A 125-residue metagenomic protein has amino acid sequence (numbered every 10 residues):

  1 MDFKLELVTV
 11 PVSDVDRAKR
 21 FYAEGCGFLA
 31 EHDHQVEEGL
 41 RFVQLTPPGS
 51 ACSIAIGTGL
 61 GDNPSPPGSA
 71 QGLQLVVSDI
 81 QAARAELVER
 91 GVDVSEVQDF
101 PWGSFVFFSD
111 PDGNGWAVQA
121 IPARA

Functional and structural regions predicted by a protein language model:
D2-F3, V10-C52, E89: Core segments of cupin and vicinal oxygen chelate
F3, L7, E31-H34, R41 (+1 more regions): Vicinal oxygen chelate
L5-L7, S69-G72: Eukaryotic phosphotyrosine signaling hubs
T9-V10, L75: Short hydrophobic beta-strand elements that form part of the catalytic alpha/beta core underpinning NDP-sugar/donor
D14, D79, D110: Acidic di-acidic motifs
L29-G68, S109, G115-P122: Conserved short beta-strand elements that form part of the metal-binding/catalytic scaffold of enzyme active sites
G61-S65, A83, E89: A short alpha-helix capping/helix-coil boundary motif
A70-R84: Mid-chain, well-packed structural core segment of small domains
